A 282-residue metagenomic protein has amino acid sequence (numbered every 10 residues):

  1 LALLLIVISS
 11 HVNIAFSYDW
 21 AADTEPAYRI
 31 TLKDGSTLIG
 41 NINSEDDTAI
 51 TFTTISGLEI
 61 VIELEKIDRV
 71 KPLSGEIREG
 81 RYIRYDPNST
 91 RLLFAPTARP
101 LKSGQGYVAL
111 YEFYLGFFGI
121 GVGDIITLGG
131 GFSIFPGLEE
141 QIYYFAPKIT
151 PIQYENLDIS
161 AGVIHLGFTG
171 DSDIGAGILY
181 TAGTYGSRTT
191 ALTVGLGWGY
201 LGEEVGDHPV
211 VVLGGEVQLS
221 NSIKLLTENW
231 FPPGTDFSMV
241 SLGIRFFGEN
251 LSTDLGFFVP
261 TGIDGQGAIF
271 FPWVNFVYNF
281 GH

Functional and structural regions predicted by a protein language model:
L1-L4: Sec-dependent signal peptide recognition, specifically the positively charged N-region followed immediately by
V7-F16: C-terminal segment of classical bacterial N-terminal signal peptides
F16-L110, Y114-F117: Compositionally biased alpha-helical segments
T51-F52, R69, L128-G130, L225 (+1 more regions): Short hydrophobic/aromatic-rich beta-strand segments that constitute the beta-sheet cores of beta-sandwich/beta-barrel
L101-S103, F113-K148, H165-L166, I223: Transmembrane beta-barrel domains of bacterial outer-membrane proteins
L138-P147, I152-Q218, L226-H282: Outer-membrane beta-barrel translocator/channel fold
